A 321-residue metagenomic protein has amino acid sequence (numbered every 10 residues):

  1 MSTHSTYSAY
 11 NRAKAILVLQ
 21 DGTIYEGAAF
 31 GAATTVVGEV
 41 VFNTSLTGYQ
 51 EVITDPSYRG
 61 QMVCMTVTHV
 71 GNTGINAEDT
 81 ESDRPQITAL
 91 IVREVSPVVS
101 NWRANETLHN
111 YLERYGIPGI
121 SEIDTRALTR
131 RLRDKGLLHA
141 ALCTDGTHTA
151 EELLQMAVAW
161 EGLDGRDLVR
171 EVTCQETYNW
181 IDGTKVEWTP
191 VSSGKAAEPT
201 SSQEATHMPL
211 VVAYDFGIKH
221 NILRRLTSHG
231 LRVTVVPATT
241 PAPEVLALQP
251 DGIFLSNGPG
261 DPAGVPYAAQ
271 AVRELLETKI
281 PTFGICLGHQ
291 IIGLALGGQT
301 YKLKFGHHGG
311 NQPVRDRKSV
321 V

Functional and structural regions predicted by a protein language model:
S2-P243, A247-L248, P262: RNA-binding accessory domains that recognize and position tRNA/RNA substrates
D251-G252, N257-V321: Cysteine-nucleophile active-site neighborhood
